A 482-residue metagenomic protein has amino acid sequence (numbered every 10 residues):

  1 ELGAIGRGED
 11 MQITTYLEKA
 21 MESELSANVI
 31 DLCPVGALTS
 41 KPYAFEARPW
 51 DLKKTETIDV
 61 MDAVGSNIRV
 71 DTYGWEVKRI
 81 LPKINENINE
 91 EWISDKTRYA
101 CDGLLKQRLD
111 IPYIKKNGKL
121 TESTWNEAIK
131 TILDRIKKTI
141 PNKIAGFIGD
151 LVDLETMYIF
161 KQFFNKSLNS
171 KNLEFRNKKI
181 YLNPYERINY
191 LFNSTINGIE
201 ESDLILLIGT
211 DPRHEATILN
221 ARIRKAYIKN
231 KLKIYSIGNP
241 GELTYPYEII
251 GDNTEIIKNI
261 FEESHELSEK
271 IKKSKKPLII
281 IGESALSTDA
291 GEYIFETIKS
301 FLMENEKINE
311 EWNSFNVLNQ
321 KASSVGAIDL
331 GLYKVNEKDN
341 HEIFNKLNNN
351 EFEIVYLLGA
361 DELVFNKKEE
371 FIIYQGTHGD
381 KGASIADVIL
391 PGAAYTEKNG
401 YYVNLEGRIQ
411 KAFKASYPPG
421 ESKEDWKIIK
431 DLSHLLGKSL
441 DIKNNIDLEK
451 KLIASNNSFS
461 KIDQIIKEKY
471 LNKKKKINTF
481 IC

Functional and structural regions predicted by a protein language model:
E1-E266, K273, E283-A285: N-terminal export/assembly segments and adjacent metallocofactor-ligating motifs of anaerobic energy-metabolism
A20-E24, D59-A63, F163, A327-V335 (+1 more regions): Short, charged low-complexity intrinsically disordered segments located at boundaries of structured domains
F45, N87, K96, R108 (+8 more regions): Alpha-helical structural elements
L173, N177-I462: Non-catalytic alpha/beta scaffold blocks inside enzyme catalytic domains
H378, F459-C482: Long, compositionally biased stretches
